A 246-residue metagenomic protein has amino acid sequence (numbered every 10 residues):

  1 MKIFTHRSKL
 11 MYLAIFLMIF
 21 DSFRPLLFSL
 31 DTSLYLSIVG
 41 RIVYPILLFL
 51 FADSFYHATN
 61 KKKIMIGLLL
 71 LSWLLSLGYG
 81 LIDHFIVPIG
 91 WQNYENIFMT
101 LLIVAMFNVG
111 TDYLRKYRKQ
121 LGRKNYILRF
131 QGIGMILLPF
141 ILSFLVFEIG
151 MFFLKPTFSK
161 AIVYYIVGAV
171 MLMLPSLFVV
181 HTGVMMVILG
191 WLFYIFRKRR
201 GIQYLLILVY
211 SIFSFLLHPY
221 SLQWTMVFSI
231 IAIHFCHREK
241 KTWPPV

Functional and structural regions predicted by a protein language model:
M1-V246: Alpha-helical transmembrane segments and their immediate juxtamembrane cytosolic regions
